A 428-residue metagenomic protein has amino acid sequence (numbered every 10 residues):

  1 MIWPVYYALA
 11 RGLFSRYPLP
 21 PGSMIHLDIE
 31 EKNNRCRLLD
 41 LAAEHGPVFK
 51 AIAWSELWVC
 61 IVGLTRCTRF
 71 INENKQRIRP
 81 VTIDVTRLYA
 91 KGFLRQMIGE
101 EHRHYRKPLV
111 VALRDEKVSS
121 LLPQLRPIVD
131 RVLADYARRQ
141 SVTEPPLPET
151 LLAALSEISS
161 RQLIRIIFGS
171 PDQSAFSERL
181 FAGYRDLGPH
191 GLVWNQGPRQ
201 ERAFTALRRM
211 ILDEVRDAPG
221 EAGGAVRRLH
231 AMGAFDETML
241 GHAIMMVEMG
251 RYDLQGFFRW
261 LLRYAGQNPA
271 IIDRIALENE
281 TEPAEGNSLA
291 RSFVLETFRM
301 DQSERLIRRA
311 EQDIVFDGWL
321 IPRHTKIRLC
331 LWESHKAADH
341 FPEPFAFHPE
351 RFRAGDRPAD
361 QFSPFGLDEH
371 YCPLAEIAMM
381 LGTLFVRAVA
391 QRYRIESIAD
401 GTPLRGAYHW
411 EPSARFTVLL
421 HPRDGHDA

Functional and structural regions predicted by a protein language model:
M1-T86, Q361: N-terminal membrane-proximal hinge/A-helix region immediately C-terminal to the signal-anchor transmembrane segment
I2-A10, R79-I83, K91-R126, P171-R179 (+1 more regions): Cytochrome P450
H26-D40, E44-G46, E282-W319: Conserved cytochrome P450 K-helix E-x-x-R motif and the immediately C-terminal K′/meander segment
V118-G256: Cytochrome P450 heme-thiolate monooxygenase catalytic core
R251-E278, A375-Y393: Cytochrome P450 catalytic-core helices
P322-R323: Residue-level recognition of short, solvent-exposed, well-ordered loop/turn junctions that link secondary-structure
C330-D356, F365: Conserved cytochrome P450 K-helix/beta-meander segment immediately N-terminal to the heme-binding cysteine loop
R353-A414: Cytochrome P450 heme-thiolate "Cys pocket" and heme-binding signature region
